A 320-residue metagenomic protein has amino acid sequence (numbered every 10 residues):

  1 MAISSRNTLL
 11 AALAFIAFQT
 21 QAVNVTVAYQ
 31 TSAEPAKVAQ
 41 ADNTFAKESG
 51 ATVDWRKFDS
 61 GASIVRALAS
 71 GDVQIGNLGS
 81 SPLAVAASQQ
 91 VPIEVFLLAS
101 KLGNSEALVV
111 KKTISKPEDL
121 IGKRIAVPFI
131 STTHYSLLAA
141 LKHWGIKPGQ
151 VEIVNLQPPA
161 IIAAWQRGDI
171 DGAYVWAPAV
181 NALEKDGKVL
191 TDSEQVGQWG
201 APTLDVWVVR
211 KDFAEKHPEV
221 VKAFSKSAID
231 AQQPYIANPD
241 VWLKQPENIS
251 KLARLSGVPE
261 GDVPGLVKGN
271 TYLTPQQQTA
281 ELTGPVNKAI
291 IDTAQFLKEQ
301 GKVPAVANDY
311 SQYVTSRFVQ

Functional and structural regions predicted by a protein language model:
M1-L9: Bacterial N-terminal signal peptides that target proteins for export
A17-Q19: N-terminal signal peptide c-region/cleavage motif recognized by signal peptidases
V23-K147, E152-N155, D171-A177, S193 (+1 more regions): Short, glycine-/small- and polar/acidic-enriched structural segments that line small-molecule recognition paths
K47-S49, Q195-W199, P275-G284: Short, solvent-exposed loop/beta-turn-alpha elements that line the ligand-binding surface or hinge of extracytoplasmic
S49, D72, N77, A87 (+9 more regions): Sec/Tat-exported extracytoplasmic proteins
S81, A160-R254: Pocket-lining segment of extracytoplasmic ligand-binding domains
E215-K302: Secondary-structure end/capping motifs
E299-Q320: Hinge/cleft segment of the Venus flytrap/periplasmic-binding protein
